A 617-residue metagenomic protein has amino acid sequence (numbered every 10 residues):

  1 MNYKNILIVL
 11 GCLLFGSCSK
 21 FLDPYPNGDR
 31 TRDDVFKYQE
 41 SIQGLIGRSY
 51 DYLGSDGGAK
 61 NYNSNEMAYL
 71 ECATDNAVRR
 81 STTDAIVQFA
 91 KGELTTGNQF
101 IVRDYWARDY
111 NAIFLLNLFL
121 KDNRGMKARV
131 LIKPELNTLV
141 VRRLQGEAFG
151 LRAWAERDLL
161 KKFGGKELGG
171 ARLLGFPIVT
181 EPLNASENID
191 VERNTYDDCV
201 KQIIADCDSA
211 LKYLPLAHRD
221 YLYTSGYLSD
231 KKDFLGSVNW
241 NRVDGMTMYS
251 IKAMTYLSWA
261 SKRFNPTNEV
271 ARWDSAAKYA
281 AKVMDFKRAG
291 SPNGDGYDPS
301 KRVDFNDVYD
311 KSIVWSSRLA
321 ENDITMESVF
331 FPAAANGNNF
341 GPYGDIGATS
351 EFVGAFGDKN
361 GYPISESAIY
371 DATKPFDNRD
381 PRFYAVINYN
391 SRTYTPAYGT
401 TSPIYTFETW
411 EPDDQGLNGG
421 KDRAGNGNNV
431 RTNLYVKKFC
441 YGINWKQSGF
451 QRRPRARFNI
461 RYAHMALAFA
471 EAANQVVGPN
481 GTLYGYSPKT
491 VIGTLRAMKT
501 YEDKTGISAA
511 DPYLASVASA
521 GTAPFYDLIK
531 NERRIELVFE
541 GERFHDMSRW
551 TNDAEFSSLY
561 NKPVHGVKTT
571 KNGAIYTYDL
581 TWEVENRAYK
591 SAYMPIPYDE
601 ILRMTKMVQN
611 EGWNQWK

Functional and structural regions predicted by a protein language model:
M1-G28: Bacterial Sec-dependent N-terminal signal peptides
S17-C18, D84, D109-A112, E187 (+7 more regions): Long, intrinsically disordered, low-complexity segments
S19-Q88, I101, Q145, G164-F176 (+5 more regions): An aromatic- and glycine-enriched ligand-binding surface/loop that stacks and positions planar moieties
Q43-G44, D51, T82-G165, S186-R219 (+5 more regions): Conserved, well-structured interaction surfaces
A217-S237, P292-V303, P342, Q415-N428 (+3 more regions): Surface-exposed intrinsically disordered loops and tails
P381-M498: C-terminal substrate/ligand-recognition segments
